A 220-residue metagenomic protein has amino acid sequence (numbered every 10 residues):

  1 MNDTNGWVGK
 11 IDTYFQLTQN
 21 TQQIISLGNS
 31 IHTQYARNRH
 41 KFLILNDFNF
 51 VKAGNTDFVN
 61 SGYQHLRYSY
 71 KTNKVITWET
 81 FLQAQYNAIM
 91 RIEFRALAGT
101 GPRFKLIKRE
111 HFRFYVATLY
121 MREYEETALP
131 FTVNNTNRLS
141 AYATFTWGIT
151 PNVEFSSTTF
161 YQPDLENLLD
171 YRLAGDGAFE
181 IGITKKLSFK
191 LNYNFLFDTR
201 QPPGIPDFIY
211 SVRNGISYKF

Functional and structural regions predicted by a protein language model:
M1-K41: Outer-membrane beta-barrel initiation region
W7, N38-I44, V75-W78, E110-F114 (+3 more regions): Repeated loop/turn-to-beta-strand initiation elements of outer-membrane beta-barrel proteins
W7, Q23-L27, F58-G62, F94-A98 (+4 more regions): Residues that define the transmembrane beta-barrel architecture of outer-membrane proteins
I11-F15, N29-Y35, L66-Y70, T100-F104 (+6 more regions): Residues on the lipid-exposed face of transmembrane beta-strands in outer-membrane beta-barrel proteins
F15-Q19, R37-R39, F48-K52, A84-A88 (+6 more regions): Transmembrane beta-strands of outer-membrane beta-barrel pores
L17-I25, A53-V59, Y86-F94, P130 (+2 more regions): Solvent-exposed loop/turn segments connecting transmembrane beta-strands in outer-membrane beta-barrel proteins
K105, H111-P163: Detector for outer-membrane/organellar transmembrane beta-barrel domains, recognizing the amphipathic beta-strand
E166-F220: Predominantly the C-terminal beta-signal and adjacent terminal strand-loop region of outer-membrane beta-barrel
